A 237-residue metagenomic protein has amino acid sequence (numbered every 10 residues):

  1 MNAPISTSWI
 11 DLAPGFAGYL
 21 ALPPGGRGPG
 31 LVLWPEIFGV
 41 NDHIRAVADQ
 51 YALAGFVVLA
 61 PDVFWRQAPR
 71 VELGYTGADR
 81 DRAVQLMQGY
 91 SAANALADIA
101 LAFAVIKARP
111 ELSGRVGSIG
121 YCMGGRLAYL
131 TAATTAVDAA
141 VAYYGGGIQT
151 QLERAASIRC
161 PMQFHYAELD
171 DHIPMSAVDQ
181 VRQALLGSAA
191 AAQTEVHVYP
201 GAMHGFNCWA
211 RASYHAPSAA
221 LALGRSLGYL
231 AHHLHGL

Functional and structural regions predicted by a protein language model:
M1-L237: N-terminal cap/leader regions of alpha/beta-hydrolase-fold enzymes, predominantly small-molecule hydrolases
